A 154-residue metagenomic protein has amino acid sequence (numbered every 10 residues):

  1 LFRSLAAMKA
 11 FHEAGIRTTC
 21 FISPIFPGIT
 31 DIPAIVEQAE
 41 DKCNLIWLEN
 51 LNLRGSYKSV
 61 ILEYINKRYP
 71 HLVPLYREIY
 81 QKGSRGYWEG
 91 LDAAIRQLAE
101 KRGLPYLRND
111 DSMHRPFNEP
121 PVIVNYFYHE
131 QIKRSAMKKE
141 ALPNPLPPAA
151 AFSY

Functional and structural regions predicted by a protein language model:
L1-Y87: Conserved AdoMet/S-adenosylmethionine-binding subsite of the radical SAM
I61-Y154: C-terminal accessory extensions appended to soluble enzyme cores
